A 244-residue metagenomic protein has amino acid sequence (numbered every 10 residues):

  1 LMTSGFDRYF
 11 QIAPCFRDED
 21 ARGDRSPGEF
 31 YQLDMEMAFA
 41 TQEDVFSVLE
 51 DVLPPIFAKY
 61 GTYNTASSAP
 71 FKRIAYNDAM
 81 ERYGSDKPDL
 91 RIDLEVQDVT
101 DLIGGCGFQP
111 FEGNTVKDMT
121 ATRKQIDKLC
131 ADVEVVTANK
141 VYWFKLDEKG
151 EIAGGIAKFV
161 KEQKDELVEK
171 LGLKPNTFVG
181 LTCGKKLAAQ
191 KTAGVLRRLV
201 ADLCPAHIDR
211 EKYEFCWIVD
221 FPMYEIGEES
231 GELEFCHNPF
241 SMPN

Functional and structural regions predicted by a protein language model:
L1-N244: Class II aminoacyl-tRNA synthetase catalytic cores and aaRS-like
